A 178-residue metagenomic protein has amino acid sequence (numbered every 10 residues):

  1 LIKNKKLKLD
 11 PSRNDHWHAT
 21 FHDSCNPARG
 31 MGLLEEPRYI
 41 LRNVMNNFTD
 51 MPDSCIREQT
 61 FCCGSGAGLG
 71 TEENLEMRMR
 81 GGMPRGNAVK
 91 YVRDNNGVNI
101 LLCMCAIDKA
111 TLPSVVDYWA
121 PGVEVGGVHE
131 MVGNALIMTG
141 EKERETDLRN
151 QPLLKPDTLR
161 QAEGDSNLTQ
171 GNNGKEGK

Functional and structural regions predicted by a protein language model:
L1-K178: Iron-sulfur cluster-binding electron-transfer modules in prokaryotic oxidoreductases
